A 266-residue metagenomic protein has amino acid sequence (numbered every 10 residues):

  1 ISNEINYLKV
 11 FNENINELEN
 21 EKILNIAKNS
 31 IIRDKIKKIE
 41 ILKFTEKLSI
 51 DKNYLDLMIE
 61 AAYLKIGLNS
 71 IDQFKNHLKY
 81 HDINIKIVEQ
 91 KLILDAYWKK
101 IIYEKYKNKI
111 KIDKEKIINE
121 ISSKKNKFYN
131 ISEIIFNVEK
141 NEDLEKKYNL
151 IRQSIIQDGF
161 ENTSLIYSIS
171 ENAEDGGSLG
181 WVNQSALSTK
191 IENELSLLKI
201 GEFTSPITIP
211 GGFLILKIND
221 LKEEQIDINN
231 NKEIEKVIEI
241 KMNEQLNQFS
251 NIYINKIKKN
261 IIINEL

Functional and structural regions predicted by a protein language model:
I1-F11: Periplasmic POTRA and POTRA-like interaction domains that precede and scaffold membrane channels/assemblies
I15-L266: Peptidyl-prolyl cis-trans isomerase
